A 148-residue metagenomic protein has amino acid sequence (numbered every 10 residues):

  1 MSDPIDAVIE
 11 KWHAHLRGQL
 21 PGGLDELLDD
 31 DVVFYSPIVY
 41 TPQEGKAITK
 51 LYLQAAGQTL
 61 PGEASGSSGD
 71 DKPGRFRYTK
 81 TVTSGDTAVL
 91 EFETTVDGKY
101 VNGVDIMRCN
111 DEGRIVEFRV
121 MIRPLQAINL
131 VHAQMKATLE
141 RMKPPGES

Functional and structural regions predicted by a protein language model:
M1-S148: C-terminal and inter-domain tail/linker signature
